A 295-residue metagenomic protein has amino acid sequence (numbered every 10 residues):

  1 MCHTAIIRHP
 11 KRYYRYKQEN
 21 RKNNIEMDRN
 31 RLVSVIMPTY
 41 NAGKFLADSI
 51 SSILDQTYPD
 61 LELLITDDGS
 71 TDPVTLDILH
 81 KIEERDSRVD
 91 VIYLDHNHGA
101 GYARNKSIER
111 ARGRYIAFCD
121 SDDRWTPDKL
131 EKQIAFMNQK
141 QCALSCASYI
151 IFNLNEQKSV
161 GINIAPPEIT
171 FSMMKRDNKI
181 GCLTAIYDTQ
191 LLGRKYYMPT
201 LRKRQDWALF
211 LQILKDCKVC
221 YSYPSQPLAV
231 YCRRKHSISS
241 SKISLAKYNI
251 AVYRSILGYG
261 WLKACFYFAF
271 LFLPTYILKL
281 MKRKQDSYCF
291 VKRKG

Functional and structural regions predicted by a protein language model:
R31-V33, L54-I65, D86-D90: Short loop->beta transition adjacent to catalytic acidic/histidine clusters or analogous donor-positioning motifs
A42-D55: Short, well-formed alpha-helical segments that are part of the catalytic scaffolds of diverse glycosyltransferases
D67-D77, H96, D120: A conserved acidic beta->alpha catalytic loop
L94-A111: Glycine-rich, basic loop-to-helix element that forms the pyrophosphate-binding segment of sugar-nucleotide handling
E109, I164-Y248: Conserved nucleotide-sugar donor-binding catalytic segment
I116: Short aromatic/hydrophobic "clamp" motif used to bind/position activated sugar donors
D120-R124, S148: The conserved acidic donor/metal-binding loop of glycosyltransferases
D128-S159: Conserved donor NDP-sugar-binding/catalytic core segment of glycosyltransferases
